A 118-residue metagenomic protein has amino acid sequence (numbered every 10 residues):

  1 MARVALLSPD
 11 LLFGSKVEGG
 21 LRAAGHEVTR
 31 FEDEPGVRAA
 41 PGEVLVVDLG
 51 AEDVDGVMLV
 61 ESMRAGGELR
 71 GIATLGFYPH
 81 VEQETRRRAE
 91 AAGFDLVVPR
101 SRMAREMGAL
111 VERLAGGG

Functional and structural regions predicted by a protein language model:
R3-V47: N-terminal first-folded block
A24, R70, E90-F94: Short, structured coil segments at secondary-structure junctions
D48-M63: Conserved phosphotransfer microenvironments
R64-R70: Conserved phosphotransfer cores of two-component systems
G71-V81: A short, hydrophobic beta-strand element within the central beta-sheet of small alpha/beta folds
V81-D95: Alpha4 helix (beta4-alpha4-beta5 surface) of REC/receiver domains from two-component response regulators
G93-R105: Output/docking surface of receiver
M107-G118: A charged, well-structured terminal subsegment
